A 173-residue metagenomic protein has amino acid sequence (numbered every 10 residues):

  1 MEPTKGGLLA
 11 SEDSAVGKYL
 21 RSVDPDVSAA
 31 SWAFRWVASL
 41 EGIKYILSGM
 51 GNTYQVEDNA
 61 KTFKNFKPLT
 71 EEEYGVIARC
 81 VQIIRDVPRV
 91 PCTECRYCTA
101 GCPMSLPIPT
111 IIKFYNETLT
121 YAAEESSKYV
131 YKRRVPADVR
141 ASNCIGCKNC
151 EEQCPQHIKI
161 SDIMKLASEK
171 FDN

Functional and structural regions predicted by a protein language model:
E2-N173: Structured C-terminal cap/extension of enzyme domains
